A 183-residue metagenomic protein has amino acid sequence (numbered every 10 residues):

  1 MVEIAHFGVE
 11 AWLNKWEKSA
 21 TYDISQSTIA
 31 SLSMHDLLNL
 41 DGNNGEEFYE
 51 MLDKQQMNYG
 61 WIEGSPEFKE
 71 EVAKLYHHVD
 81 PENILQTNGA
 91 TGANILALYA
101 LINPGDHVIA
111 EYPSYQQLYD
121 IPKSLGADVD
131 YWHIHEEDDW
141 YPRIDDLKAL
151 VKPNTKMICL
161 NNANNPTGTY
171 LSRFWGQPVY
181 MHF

Functional and structural regions predicted by a protein language model:
V2-G89: N-terminal small-domain helix-loop-helix segment of the aminotransferase-like
I24-S27, V72, I84, V108 (+3 more regions): Generic structural signal for small/hydrophobic residues in well-ordered secondary structure, especially within
L75-H78, L98-I102: Glycine-rich helix-loop-beta junction characteristic of Rossmann-like nucleotide cofactor-binding loops
D80-I84, P104-H107, N154: Short acidic capping loops at alpha-helix termini that bridge into adjacent secondary structure
A100-P122: Conserved PLP-anchoring active-site segment centered on the Schiff-base-forming lysine
Y112, D130-E137: Short beta->alpha connector loops at strand-helix junctions that form conserved, small/polar/Pro-enriched
K123-V129: A short helix-loop-beta submotif of the ANL/AMP-binding
E136-F183: Active-site phosphate-binding strand-loop segment of PLP-dependent enzymes
